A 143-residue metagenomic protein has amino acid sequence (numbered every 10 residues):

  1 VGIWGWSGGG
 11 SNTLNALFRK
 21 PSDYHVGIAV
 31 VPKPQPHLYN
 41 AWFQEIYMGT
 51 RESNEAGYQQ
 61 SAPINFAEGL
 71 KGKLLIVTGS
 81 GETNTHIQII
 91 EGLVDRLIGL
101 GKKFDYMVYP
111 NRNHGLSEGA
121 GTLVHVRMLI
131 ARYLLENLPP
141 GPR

Functional and structural regions predicted by a protein language model:
V1-R143: Active-site-proximal cap/loop segments of hydrolase catalytic domains
